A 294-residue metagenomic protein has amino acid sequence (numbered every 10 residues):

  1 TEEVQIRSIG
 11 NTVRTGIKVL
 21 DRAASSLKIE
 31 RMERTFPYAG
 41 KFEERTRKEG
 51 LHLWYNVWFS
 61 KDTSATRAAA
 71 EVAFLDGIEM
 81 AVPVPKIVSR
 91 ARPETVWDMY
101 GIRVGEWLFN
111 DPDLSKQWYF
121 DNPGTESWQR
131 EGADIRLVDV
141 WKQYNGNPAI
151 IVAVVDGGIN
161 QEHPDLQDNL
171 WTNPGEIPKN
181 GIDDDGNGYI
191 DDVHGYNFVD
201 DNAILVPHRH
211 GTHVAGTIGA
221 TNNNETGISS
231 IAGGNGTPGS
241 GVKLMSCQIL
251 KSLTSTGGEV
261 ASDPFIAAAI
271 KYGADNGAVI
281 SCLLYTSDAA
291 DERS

Functional and structural regions predicted by a protein language model:
T1-F74, V88-R90: N-proximal accessory regions
I6-R14, D165-P174: Short Gly/aromatic-enriched secondary-structure transition segments
T12-T15, S60, S64, A70 (+3 more regions): Extracytoplasmic/periplasmic, Sec-exported soluble proteins
A24, R31, D76, V82 (+9 more regions): Sec/Tat-exported extracytoplasmic proteins
K41-W54, A73-I151, I159-D165, N169 (+2 more regions): Protease zymogen maturation seam
V138, I150, G157, P178 (+2 more regions): Subtilisin-like peptidase catalytic core
D288-S294: A short, hydrophobic C-terminal helix/tail in secreted or cell-surface proteins
